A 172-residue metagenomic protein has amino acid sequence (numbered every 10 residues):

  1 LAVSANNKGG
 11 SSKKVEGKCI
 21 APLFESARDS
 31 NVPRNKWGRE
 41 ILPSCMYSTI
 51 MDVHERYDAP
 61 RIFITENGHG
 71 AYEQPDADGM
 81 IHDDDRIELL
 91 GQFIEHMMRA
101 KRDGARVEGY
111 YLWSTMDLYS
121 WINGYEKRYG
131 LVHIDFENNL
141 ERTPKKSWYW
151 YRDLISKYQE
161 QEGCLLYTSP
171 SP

Functional and structural regions predicted by a protein language model:
A2, G9-D76, I94-M98, V107-D117: Glycoside hydrolase catalytic-domain groove-lining segments
N31-L42, M80-I87, E137-N139: The substrate-binding groove and active-site-proximal loops of carbohydrate-active enzymes, especially glycoside
E73-I81, N123-Y125: Histidine/acidic-residue-rich catalytic or RNA/ligand-binding cores of hydrolases and nuclease-related proteins
D83-E88, I94-A105: Extended C-terminal subregions enriched in glycine
G104, E137-L166: Carbohydrate-binding surfaces of carbohydrate-active enzymes
I122-Y125, Y129-I134: Catalytic cores of eukaryotic secretory-pathway lumenal/extracellular enzymes that build and remodel glycoconjugates
Y167-P172: Conserved small/polar residues in nucleotide/adenosyl-binding loops
